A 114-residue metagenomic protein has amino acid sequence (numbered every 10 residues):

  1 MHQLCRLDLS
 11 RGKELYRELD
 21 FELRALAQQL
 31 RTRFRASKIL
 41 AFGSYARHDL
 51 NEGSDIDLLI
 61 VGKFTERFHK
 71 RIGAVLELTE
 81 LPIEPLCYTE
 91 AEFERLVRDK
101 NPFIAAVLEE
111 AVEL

Functional and structural regions predicted by a protein language model:
M1-K38, R47-E52, G62-L114: Catalytic core of pol beta-like nucleotidyltransferases
S44: Conserved H-loop
